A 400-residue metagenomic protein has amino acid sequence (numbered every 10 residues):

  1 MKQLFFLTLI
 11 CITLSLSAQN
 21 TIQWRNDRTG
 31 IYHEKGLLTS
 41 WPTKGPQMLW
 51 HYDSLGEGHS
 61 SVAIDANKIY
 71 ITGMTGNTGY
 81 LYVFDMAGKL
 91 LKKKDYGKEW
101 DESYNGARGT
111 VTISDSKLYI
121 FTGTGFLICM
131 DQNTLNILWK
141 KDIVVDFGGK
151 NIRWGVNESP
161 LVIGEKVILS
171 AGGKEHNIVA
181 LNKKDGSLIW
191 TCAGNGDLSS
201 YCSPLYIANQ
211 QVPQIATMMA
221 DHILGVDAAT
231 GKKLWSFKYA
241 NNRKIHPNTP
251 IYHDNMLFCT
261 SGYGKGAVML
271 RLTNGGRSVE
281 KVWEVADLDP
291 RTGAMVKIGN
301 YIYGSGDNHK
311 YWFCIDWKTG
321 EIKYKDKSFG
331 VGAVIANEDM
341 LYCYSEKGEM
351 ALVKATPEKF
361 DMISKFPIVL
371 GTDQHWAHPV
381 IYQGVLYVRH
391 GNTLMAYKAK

Functional and structural regions predicted by a protein language model:
M1, S17-A18: Intrinsically disordered, low-complexity regions enriched for glutamine and histidine
M1-L4, K400: Short, Lys/Arg-enriched, disordered terminal segments
Q3-L14: Sec-dependent N-terminal signal peptides
A18-K400: Noncatalytic, solvent-exposed loop/strand surfaces of beta-propeller-type extracellular/periplasmic domains
